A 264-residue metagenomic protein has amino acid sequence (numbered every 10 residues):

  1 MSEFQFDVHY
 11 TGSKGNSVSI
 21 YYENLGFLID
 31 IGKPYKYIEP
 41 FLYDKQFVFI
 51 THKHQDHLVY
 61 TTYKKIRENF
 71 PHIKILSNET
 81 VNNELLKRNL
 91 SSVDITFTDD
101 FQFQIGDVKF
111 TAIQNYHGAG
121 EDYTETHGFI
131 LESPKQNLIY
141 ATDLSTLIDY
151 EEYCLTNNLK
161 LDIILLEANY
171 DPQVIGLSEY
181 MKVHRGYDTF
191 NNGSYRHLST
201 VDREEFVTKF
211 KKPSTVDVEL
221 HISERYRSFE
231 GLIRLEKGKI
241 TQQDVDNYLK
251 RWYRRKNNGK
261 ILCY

Functional and structural regions predicted by a protein language model:
M1-P40, E125-D143, I163: Conserved beta-strand hairpin/beta-sheet module of binuclear metal-dependent hydrolase folds, prominently
Y10-T11, I31-K33, K53, T80-V81 (+4 more regions): Active-site metal-binding loops of divalent metal-dependent hydrolases
L25, N69-K74, K211-D217: A short helix->loop->beta-strand "cap" motif at the edges of active sites that frequently abuts
P34-T80, K160-D162: Active-site metal-binding motif and surrounding structural segment of the metallo-beta-lactamase
Y37, T80-K87, R225-F229: Short, charged/polar "capping" segments at the starts of alpha-helices and the immediately preceding loops
V59-D122: Glycine/small-residue-rich loop that forms an oxyanion/phosphate-binding "nest" at active or ligand-binding sites
Q102-E167: Catalytic core of the metallo-beta-lactamase
E151-N258: Cap/insert and terminal regions of metallo-dependent hydrolase folds
